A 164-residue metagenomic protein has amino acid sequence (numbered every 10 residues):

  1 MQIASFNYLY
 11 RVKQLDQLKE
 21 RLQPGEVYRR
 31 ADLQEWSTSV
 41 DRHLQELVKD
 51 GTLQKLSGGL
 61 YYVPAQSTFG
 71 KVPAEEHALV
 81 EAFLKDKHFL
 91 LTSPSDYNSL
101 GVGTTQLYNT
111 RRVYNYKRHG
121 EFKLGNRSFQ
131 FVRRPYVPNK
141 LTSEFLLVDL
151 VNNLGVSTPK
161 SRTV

Functional and structural regions predicted by a protein language model:
M1, R133-V164: Hydrophobic alpha-helical interaction segments
Q2-L84: Short beta-edge/loop segments at beta->alpha junctions of small alpha/beta modules that act as binding/recognition
Y8, Q34-S37, D86-K87, V137 (+2 more regions): Generic detection of long, well-ordered alpha-helical segments
L18-R21, L79-F83, S99, L150-N153 (+1 more regions): Residues that form generic nucleotide/phosphate-binding pockets
D50, L100-G103, L154: Residues at alpha-helix termini
K55-A65, L79-G125: Short gly/ser-rich loop at a beta-strand->alpha-helix junction or flexible surface loop bordering the NTP-binding
G125-R133: A short, charged helix-loop
